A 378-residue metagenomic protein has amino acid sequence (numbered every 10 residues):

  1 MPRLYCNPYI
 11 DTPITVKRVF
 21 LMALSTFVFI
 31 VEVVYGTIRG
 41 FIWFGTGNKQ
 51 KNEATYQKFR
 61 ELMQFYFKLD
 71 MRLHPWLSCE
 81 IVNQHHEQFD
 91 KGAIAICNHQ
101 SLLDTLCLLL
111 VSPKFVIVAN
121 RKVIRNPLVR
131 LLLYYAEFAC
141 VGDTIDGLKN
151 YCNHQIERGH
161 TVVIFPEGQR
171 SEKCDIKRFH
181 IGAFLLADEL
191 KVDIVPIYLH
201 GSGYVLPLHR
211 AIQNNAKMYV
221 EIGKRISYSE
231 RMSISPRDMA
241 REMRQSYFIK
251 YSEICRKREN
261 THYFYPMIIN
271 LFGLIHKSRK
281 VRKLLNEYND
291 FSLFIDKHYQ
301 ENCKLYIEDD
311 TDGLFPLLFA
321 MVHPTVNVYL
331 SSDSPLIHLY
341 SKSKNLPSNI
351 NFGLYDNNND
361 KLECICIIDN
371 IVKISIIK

Functional and structural regions predicted by a protein language model:
M1-A93, I268-L285, S292: Membrane-anchoring hydrophobic helices of lipid-metabolizing enzymes
G36, G40-F59, F89-D143, V326: Catalytic core of membrane glycerolipid acyltransferases/transacylases, capturing the structured, soluble-facing
K149-K280: Non-catalytic C-terminal accessory region of glycerolipid acyltransferases and related lyso-lipid remodeling enzymes
K283-N302, L314: Conserved alpha-helix/loop element of class I SAM-dependent methyltransferases that forms part of the SAM/SAH-binding
D312-P324: Conserved SAM-binding loop of SAM-dependent methyltransferases across substrates and taxa, primarily the Class I
N327-S332: Conserved SAM-binding motif I beta-strand of class I
H338-I350: Short, conserved SAM-binding/catalytic segment of Class I S-adenosyl-L-methionine-dependent methyltransferases
D356-I371: A short acidic, Gly/Pro-enriched loop at the edge of an enzyme's catalytic core that lines a small-molecule cofactor
